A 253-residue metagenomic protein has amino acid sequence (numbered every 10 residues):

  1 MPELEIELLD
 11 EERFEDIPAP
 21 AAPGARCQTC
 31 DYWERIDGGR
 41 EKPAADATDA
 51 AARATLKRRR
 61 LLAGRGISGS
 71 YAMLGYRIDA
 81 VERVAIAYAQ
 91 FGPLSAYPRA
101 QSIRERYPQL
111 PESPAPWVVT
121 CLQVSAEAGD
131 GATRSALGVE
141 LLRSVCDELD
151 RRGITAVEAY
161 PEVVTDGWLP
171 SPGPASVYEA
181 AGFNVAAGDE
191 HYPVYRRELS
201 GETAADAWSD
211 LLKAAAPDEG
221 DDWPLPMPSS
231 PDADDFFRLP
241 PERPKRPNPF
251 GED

Functional and structural regions predicted by a protein language model:
M1-G66, A126, D150-D253: Terminal substrate-recognition subdomain of acyl/acetyltransferases
R58-L74, L94-A100, P170: A short helix-loop-beta-strand connector motif used in the catalytic cores of GNAT acetyltransferases and, in some
A63, A80-T133: Conserved acyl-donor/pantetheine-binding loop and adjacent beta-alpha core of acyl/acetyltransferases and related
Y71-M73, A115, H191-Y195: Short beta-strand micro-motifs in enzyme catalytic cores
L74-A80: Core beta-strand residues in small-molecule sensory/regulatory alpha/beta domains
A128, A132-S144: Conserved acetyl-CoA pyrophosphate-binding loop and the N-cap/start of the following alpha-helix in GNAT-like
